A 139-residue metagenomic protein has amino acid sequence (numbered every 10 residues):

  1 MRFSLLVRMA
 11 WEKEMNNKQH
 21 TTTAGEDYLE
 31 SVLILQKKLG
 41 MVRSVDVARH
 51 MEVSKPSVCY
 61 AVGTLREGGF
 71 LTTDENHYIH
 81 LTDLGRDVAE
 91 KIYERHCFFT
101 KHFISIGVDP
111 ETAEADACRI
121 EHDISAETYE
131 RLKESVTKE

Functional and structural regions predicted by a protein language model:
R2-K13, A115-E139: C-terminal regulatory/oligomerization modules of transcriptional regulators
N16-V53: N-terminal helix-turn-helix DNA-binding core of bacterial DNA-binding proteins
A24-D27, R43, L84, R95 (+1 more regions): N-terminal positioning helix adjacent to the helix-turn-helix/winged-helix DNA-binding module
S31, A61-T64, F70, L84 (+3 more regions): Residue-level recognition of specific faces of alpha-helices
S44-E75, I79: Canonical helix-turn-helix DNA-binding module
H77-R95: Basic, amphipathic "hinge/linker" alpha-helix immediately C-terminal to the N-terminal HTH DNA-binding motif
Y93-A126: Arg/Lys-rich, alpha-helical DNA-contact motif
